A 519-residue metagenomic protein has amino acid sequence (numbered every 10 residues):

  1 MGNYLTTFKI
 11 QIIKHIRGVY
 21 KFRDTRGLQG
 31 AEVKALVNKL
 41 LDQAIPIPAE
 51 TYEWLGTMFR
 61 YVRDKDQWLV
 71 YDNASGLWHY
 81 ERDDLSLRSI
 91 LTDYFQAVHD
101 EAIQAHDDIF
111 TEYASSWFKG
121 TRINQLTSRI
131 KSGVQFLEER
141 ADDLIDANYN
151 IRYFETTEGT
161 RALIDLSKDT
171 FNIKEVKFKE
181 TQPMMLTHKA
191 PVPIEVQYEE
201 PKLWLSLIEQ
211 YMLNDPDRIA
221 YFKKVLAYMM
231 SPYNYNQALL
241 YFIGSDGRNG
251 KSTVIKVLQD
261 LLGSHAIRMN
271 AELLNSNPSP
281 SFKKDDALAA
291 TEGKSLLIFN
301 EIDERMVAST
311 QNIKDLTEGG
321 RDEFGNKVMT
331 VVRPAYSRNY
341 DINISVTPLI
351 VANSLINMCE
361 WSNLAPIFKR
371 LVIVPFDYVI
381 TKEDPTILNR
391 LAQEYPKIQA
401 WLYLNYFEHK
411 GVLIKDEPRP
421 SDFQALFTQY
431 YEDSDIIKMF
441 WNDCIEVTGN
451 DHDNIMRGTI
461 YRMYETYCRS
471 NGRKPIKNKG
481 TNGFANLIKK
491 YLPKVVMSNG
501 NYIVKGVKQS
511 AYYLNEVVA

Functional and structural regions predicted by a protein language model:
G2-T187, E323-V328, M456, K479: Intein modules and their embedded homing endonuclease domains
F59-L85, S89, R161-G293, V372-P375 (+3 more regions): P-loop NTPase catalytic core of nucleic-acid-dependent motor ATPases
Y61-Q67, Y113, R140-E158, A220-K224 (+5 more regions): Short coil/turn segments at secondary-structure boundaries
Y94-A102, M212, Y233-N234, V257-A266 (+7 more regions): A generic secondary-structure signal for well-formed alpha-helical elements
D108, N124, D260-D285, V307-T310 (+5 more regions): Positively charged interface segments
G293-E318, E360-I367: Conserved AAA+/SF3 P-loop NTPase catalytic/coupling segment centered on the Walker-B
I298-F299, N343-N353: Structural recognition of the conserved hydrophobic beta-strand(s) that form the central parallel beta-sheet of P-loop
E394-I436: Phosphate-handling catalytic cores of nucleic-acid transaction enzymes
